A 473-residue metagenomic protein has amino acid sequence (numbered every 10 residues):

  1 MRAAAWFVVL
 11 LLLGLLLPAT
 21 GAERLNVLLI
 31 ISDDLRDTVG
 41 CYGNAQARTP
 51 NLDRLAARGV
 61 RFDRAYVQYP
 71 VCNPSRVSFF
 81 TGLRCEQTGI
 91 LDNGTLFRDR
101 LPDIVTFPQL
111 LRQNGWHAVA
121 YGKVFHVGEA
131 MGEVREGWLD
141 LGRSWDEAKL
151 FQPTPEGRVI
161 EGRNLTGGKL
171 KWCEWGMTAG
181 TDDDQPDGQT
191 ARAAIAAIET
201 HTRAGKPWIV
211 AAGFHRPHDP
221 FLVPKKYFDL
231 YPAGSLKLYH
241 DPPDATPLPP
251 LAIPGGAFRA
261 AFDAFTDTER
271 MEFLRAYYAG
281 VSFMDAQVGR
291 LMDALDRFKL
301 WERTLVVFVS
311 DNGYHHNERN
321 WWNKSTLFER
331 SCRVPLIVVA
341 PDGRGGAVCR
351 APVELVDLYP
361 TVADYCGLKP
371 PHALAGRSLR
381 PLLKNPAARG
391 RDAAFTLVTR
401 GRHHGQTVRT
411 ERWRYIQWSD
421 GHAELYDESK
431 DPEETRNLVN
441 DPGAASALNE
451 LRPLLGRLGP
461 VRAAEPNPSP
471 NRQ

Functional and structural regions predicted by a protein language model:
M1-A5: Positively charged n-region of N-terminal signal peptides that target proteins for export
W6-L15: Bacterial N-terminal signal peptides
A19-W418, H422-A423, P432-P460, P466-R472: Formylglycine-dependent sulfatase
